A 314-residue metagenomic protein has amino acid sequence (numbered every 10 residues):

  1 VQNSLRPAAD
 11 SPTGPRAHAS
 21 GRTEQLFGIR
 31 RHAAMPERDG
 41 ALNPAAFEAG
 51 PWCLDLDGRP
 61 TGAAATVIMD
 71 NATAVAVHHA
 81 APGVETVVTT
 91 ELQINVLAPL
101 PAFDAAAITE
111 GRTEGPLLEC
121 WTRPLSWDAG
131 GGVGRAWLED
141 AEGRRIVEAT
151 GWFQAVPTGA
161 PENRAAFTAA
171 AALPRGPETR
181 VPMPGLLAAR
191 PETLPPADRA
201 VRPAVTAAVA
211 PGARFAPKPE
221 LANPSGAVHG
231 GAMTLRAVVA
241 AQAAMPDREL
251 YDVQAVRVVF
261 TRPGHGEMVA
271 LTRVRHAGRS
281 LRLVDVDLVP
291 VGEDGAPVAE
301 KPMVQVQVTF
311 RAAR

Functional and structural regions predicted by a protein language model:
V1-A46, G50-P51, V156-K218: Non-catalytic linker/capping segments at the edges of enzyme domains
N3-A8, V75, A98-A105, G111-R180 (+3 more regions): HotDog/MaoC-like acyl-thioester-processing domains
F27-A33, E91-V96, A107, A188-A189 (+3 more regions): Short structured motifs
A41-N43, V88-L92, P116, P211 (+3 more regions): A generic structural signal for short beta-strands and their flanking turns/coil linkers
A49-T61, P124-L125, F215-S225, H229: A short interface-forming secondary-structure element
P60-T86, H229-Y251: Active-site helix/loop of acyl-thioester processing domains in fatty-acid/polyketide metabolism, spanning hotdog-fold
P203-P211, P217, A222-L250, A255-V258: Acidic/His-leaning functional-site neighborhoods
